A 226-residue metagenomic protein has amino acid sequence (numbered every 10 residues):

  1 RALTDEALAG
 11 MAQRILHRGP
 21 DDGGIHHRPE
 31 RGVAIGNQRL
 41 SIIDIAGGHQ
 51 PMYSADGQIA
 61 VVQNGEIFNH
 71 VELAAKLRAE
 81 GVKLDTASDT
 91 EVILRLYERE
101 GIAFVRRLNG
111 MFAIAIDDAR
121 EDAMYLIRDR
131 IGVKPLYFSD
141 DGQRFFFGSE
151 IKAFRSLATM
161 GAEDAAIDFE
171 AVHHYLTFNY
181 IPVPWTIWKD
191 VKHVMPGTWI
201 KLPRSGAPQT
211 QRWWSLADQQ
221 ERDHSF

Functional and structural regions predicted by a protein language model:
R1-F226: Cysteine-centered catalytic environments shared across enzyme families
